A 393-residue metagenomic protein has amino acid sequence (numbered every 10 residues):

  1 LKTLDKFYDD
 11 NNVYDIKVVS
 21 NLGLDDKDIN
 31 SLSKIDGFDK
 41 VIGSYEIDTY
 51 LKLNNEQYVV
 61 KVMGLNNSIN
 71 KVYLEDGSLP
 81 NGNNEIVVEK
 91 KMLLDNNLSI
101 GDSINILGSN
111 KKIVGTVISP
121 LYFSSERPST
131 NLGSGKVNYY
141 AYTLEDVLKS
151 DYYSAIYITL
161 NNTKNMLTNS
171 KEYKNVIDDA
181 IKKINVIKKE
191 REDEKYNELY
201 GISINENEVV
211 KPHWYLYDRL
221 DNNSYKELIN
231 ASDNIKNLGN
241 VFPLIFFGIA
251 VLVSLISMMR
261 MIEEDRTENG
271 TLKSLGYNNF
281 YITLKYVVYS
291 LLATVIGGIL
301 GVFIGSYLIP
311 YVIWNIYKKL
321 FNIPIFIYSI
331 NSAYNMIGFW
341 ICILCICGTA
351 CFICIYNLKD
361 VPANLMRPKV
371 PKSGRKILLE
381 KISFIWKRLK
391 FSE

Functional and structural regions predicted by a protein language model:
L1-V251, N279, W314, K319: Membrane transport/envelope proteins' first extracytoplasmic loop
D5-D9, T267-S274, N364: Short amphipathic alpha-helical coupling elements at transmembrane boundaries
S103, T271-L272, I325: Short alpha-helical segment immediately N-terminal to, or the first helix within, an HTH/HTH-like DNA-binding domain
L228-A231, I235, M258, I262-E268 (+5 more regions): Intracellular alpha-helical coupling/juxtamembrane segments of multi-pass membrane proteins
N230-P243, T267, T271, T283-L292 (+1 more regions): Internal alpha-helical transmembrane segments of multi-pass membrane proteins, especially GPCRs
L255-T267, L291-I323, S332-D360: Small-residue-rich transmembrane alpha-helices
C354, K359-E393: Alpha-helical transmembrane segments of integral membrane proteins
